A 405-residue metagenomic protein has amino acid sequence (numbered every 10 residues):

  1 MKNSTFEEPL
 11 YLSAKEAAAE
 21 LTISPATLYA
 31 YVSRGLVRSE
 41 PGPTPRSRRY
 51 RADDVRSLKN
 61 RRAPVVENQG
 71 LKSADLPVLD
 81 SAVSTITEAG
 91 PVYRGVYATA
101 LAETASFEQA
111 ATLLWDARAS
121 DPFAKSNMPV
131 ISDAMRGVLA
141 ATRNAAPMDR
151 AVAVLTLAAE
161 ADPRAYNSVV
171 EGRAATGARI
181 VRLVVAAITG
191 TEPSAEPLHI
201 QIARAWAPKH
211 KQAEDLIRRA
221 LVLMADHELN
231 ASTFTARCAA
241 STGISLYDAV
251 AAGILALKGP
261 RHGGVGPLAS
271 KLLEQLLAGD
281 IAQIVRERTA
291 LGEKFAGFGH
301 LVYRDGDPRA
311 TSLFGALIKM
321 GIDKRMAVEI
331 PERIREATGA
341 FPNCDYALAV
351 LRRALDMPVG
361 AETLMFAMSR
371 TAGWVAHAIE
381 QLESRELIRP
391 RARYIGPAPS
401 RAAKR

Functional and structural regions predicted by a protein language model:
K2-N3, E7-E16, E20-R405: Hydrophobic alpha-helical bundle cores within soluble ligand-binding/oligomerization subdomains
